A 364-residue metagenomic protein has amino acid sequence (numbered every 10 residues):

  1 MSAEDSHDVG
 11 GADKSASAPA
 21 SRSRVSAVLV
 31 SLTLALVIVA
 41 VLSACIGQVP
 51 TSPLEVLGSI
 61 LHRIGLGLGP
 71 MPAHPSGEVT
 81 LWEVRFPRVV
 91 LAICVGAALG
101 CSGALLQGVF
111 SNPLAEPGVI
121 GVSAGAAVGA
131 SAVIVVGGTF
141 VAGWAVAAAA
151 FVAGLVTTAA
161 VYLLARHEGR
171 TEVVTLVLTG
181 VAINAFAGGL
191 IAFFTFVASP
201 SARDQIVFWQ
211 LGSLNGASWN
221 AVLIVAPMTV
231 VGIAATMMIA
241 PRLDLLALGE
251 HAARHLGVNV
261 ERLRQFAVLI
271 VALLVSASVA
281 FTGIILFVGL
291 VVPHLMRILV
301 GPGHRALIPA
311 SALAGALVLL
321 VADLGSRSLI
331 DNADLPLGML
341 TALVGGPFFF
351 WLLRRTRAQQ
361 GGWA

Functional and structural regions predicted by a protein language model:
M1-A364: Alpha-helical transmembrane segments in inner-membrane proteins
